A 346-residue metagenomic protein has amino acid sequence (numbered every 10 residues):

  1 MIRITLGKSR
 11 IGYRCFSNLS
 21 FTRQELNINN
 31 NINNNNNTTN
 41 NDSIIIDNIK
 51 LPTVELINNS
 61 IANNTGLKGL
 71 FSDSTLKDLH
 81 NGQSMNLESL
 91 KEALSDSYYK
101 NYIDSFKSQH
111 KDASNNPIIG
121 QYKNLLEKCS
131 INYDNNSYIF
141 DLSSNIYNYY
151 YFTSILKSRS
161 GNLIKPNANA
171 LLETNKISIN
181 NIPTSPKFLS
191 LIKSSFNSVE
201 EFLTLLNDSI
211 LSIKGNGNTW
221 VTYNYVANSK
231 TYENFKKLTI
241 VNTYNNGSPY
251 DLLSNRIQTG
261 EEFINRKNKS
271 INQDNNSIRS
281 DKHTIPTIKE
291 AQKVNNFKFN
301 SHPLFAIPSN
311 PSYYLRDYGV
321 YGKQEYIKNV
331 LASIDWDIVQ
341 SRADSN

Functional and structural regions predicted by a protein language model:
M1-T65: N-terminal mitochondrial targeting presequence
D78, G82, N86-K91, N101 (+6 more regions): All-alpha RGS (Regulator of G-protein Signaling) helical domain and cognate RGS-like helical scaffolds
L94: Phosphate/adenylate-binding glycine loop and adjacent helical scaffold
F106-Y122: Surface-exposed patches in mature extracellular/periplasmic domains of secreted proteins
N116, K123-C129, Y133-N136: N-terminal accessory alpha/beta regions
Y138-S160, P303-Y321: Short, contiguous alpha-helical
N216-G319: An amphipathic alpha-helical core segment
N300-H302, I307-N346: Long, compositionally biased interface segments
